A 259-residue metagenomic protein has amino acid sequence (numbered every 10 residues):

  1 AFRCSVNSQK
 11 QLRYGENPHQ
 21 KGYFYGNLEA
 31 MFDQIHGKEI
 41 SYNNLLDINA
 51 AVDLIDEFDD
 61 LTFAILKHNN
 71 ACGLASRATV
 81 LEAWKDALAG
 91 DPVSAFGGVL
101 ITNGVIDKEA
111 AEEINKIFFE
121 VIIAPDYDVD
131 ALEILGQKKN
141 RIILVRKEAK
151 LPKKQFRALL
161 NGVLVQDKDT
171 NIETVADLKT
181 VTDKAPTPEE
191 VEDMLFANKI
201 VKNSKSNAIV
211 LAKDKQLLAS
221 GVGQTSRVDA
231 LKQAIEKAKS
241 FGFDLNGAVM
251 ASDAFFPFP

Functional and structural regions predicted by a protein language model:
A1-K168, E190-A208: Active-site loops and adjacent core secondary-structure elements that bind or stabilize anionic groups
L28-E39, D91-F96, D167-K184, D214-L218 (+1 more regions): Gly-rich Lys/Arg/Thr-decorated short loops/hinges at beta-loop-alpha junctions or inter-strand turns that position
T62, T79, T102, T170 (+4 more regions): Residue-identity detector for threonine
C72-P92, V210, D214-P259: Glycine- and Gly-Pro-enriched alpha-helical subdomains that act as flexible, kink-prone "lid/hinge" or packing modules
I143-E148, E173-V175, P257-F258: Short secondary-structure transition/capping segments
A176-S220: Internal active-site segments that recognize and position negatively charged phosphoryl groups and nucleotide moieties
